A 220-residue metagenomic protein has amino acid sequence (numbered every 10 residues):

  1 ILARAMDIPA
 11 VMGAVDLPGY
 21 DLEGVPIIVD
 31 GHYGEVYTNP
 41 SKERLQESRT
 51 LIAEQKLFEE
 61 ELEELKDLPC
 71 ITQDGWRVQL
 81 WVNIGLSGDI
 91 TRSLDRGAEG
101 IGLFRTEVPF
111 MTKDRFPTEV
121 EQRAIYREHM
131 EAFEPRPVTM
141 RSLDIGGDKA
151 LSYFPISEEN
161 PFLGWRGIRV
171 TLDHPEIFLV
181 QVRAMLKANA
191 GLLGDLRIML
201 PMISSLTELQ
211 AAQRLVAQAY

Functional and structural regions predicted by a protein language model:
I1-A98: Acidic, glycine-rich flexible loop/linker segments
L57-Y220: Conserved alpha/beta-domain cores
